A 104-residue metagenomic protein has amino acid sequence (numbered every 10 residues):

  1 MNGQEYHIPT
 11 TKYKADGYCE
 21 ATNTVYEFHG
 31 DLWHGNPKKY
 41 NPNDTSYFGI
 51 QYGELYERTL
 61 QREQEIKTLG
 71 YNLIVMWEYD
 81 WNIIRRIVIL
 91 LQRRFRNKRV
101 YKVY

Functional and structural regions predicted by a protein language model:
M1-Y104: Nucleic-acid endo/exonuclease domains
